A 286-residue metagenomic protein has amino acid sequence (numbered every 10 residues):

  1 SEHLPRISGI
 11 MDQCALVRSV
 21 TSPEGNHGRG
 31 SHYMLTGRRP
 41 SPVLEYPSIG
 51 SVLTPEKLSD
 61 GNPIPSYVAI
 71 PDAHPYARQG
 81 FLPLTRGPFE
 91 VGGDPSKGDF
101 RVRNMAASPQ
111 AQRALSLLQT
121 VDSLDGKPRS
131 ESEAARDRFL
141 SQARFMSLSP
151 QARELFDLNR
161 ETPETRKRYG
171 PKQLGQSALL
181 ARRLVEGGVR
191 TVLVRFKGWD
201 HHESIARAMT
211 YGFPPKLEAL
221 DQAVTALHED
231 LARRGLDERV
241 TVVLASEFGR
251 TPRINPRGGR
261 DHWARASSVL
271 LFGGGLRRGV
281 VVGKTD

Functional and structural regions predicted by a protein language model:
S1-D286: Ligand-binding pockets and gating/stacking loops
